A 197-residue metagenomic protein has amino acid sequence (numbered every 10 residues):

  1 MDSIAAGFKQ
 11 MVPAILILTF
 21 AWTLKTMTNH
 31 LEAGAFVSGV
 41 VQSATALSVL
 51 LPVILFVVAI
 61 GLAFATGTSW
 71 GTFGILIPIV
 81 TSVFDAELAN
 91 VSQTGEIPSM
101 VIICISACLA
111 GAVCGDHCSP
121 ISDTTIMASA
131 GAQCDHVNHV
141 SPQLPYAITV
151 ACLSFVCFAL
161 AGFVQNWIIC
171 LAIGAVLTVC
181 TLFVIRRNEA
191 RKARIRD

Functional and structural regions predicted by a protein language model:
M1-A33, V49-G61, A65: Core transmembrane alpha-helical segments of multi-pass membrane transporters/permeases
D2-Q10, F36-S43, I126-A130, V137-S141: Short amphipathic alpha-helical coupling elements at transmembrane boundaries
G7-M11, A44-S48, I121, P142-A147: Loop-to-transmembrane-helix entry motif
I15-A21, P52-L55, G74-V80, I169-T181: Hydrophobic mid-bilayer segments of alpha-helices in multi-pass membrane transport proteins, especially secondary
K25-V37, A65-T68, S154-I168: Transmembrane helix-loop junctions in multi-pass membrane proteins
V49-A63, A89-H117, P142, I148-T149: Alpha-helical transmembrane segments of multi-pass membrane proteins
G67-P78, P120-T124: Transmembrane helix boundary and interhelical junction motifs in multipass membrane proteins
S106-D197: Juxtamembrane and boundary regions of transmembrane helices in multi-pass small-molecule transporters and channels
